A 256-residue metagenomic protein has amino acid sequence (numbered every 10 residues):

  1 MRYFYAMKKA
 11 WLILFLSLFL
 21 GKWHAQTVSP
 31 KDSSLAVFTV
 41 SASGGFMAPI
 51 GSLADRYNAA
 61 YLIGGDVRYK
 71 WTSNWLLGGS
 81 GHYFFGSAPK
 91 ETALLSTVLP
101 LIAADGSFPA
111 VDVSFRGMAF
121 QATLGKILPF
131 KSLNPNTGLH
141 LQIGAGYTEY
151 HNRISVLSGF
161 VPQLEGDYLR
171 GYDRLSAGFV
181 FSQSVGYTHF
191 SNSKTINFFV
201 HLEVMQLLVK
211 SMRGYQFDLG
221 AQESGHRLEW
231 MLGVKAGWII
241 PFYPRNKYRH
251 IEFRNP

Functional and structural regions predicted by a protein language model:
Q26-K70, N74-L76, G237, P241-Y243 (+1 more regions): Short glycine/proline- and aromatic-enriched beta-strand/turn motifs that initiate or cap beta-hairpins
Q26-V37, N74, F130-G138, F190-F198 (+1 more regions): Short loop/turn motifs that connect adjacent beta-strands in outer-membrane beta-barrel proteins
A36, A59-I63, S114-F120, T137 (+3 more regions): Residues that define the transmembrane beta-barrel architecture of outer-membrane proteins
A42-G44, G65-Y69, G81-Y83, A122-K126 (+4 more regions): Residues on the lipid-exposed face of transmembrane beta-strands in outer-membrane beta-barrel proteins
P49-L53, G106-D112, P129, D167-D173 (+1 more regions): Extracellular loop and loop/strand-boundary signature of outer-membrane beta-barrel proteins
H82-P89, L94-F160: Gram-negative (and chloroplast) outer-membrane scaffold detector with strong preference for beta-barrel transmembrane
Q121, G125, L228-P256: Outer-membrane beta-barrel "beta-signal"
G138, G144-E229, W238-F242: Outer-membrane beta-barrel transmembrane domain signature
